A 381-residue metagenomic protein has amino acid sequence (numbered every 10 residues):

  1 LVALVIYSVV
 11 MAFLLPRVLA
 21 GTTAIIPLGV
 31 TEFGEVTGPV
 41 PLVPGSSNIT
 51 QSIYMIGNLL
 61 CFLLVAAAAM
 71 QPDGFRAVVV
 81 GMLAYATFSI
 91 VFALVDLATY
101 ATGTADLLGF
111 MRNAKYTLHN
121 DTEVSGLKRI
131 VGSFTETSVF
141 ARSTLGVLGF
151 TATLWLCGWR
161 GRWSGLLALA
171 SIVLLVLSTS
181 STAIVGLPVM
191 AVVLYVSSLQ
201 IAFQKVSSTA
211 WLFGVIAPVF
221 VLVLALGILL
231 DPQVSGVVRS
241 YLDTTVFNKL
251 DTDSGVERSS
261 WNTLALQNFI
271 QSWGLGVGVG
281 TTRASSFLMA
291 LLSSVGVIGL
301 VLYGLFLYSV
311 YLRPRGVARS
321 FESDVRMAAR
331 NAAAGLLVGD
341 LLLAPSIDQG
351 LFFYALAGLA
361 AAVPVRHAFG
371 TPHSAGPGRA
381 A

Functional and structural regions predicted by a protein language model:
L1, L154-L166, Y311-R330: Membrane-interface helix-loop-helix junctions at transmembrane boundaries of multi-pass membrane enzymes, predominantly
L1-A3, M11, P27-A93: Transmembrane alpha-helical segments and their membrane-water interfaces
L1-E32, Y308, R319-D324, A362-A381: Transmembrane signal-anchor hairpin modules in multi-pass inner-membrane enzymes, especially those that act on
I6, F13, V91, D96-T104 (+1 more regions): A membrane-periplasm/extracellular boundary helix in multi-pass inner-membrane enzymes that assemble envelope glycans
M11, S240-L291, V295-L302: TM-adjacent membrane-interface loops and short helices in multi-pass inner/ER membrane proteins
S52-L64, A77-F110, T117-S197, R313: Alpha-helical transmembrane segments of multi-pass inner-membrane proteins
D73-M82, W159-G165, F203-V219: Membrane-interfacial entry segments at the cytosolic side of transmembrane helices
R315-L343, Q349, F353, A357-G358: Loop-to-helix entry and N-terminal half of a specific, functionally important transmembrane alpha helix in multi-pass
